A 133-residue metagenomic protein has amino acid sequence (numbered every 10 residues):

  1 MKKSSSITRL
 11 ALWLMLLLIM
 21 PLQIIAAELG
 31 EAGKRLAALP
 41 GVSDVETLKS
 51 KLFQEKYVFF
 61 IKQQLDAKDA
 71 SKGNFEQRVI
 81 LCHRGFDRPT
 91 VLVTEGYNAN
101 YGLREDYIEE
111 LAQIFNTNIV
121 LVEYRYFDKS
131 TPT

Functional and structural regions predicted by a protein language model:
K2-L14: Bacterial N-terminal signal peptides that target proteins for export
S4-I7, L22-Q23, E28: Generic signature of intrinsically disordered, low-complexity, basic-rich segments and short cationic peptides
A11-Q23: Bacterial N-terminal signal peptides
A26-T117: Catalytic-loop region of hydrolases
G102-L103, D128-S130: Active-site-proximal flexible loops/turns
I114-K129: Conserved alpha/beta-hydrolase
T133: Active-site catalytic motif of lipid deacylating hydrolases and related acyltransferases
